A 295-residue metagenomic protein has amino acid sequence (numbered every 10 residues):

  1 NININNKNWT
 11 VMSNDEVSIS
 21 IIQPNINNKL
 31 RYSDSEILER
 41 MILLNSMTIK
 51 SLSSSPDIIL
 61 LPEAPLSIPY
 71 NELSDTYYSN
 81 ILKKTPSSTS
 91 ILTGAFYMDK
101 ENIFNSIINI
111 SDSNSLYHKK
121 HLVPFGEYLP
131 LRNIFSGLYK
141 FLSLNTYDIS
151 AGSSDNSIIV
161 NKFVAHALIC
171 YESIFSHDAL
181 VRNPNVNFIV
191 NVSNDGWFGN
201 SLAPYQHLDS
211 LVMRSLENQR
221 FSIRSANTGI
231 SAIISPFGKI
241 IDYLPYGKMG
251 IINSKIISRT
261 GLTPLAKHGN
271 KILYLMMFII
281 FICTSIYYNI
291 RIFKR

Functional and structural regions predicted by a protein language model:
N1-T10, Y288-R291: Membrane-interface motif at the C-terminal end of an N-terminal transmembrane signal
N6-H268: Soluble catalytic domains of enzymes that build or remodel membrane lipids, polysaccharides, and related
K267-I292: Selective detector of the "anchor" transmembrane alpha-helix that sits immediately C-terminal
